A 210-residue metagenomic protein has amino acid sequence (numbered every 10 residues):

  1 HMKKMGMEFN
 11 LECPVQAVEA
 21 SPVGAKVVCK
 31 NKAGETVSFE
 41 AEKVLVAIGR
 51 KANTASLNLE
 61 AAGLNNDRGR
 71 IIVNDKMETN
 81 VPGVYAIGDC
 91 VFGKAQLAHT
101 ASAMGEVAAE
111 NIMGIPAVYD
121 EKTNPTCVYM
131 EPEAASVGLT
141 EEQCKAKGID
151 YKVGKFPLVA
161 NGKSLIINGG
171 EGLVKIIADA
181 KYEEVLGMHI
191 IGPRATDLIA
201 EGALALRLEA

Functional and structural regions predicted by a protein language model:
H1, I87-K145: A conserved FAD-binding loop/helix module that cradles the flavin
H1-F9: Helical element adjacent to the flavin cofactor pocket in flavoenzyme catalytic cores
F9, S38-M113: FAD-site-proximal beta/loop scaffold in flavoenzymes
L11-V23: A conserved short coil-to-beta-strand element within the FAD-binding core of flavoproteins
A20-S38, V44: Conserved beta-strand-loop-beta-strand element in the redox core of flavoprotein oxidoreductases
N31, N74-D75, D179-A180: Short, acidic, Ser/Thr-enriched surface-loop or helix-capping motifs
N65-R68, I115-P125, I149-G154: A short alpha-helix-loop-beta-strand transition element characteristic of N-terminal alpha/beta dinucleotide-binding
M113, M130-A210: Flexible, glycine-rich terminal cap/loop adjacent to redox cofactors in electron-transfer oxidoreductases
